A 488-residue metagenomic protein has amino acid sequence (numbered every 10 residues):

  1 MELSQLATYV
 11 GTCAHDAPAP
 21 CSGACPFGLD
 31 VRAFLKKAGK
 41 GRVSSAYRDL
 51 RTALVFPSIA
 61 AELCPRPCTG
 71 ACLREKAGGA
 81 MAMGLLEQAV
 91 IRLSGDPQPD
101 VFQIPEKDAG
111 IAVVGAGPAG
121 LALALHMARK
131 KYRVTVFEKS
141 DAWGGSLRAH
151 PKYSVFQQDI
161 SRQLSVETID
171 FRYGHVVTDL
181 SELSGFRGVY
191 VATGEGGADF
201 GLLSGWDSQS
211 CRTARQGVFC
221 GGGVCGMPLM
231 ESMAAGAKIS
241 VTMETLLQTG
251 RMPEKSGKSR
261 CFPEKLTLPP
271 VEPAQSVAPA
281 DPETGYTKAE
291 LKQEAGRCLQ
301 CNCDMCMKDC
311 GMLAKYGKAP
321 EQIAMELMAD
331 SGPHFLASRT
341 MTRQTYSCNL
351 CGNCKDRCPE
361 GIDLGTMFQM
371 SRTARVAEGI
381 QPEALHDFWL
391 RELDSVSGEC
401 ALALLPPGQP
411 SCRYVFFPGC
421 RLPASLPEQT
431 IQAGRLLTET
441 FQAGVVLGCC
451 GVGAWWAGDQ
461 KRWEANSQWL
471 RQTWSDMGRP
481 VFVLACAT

Functional and structural regions predicted by a protein language model:
M1-Q103, R162-Q163, E167, G188-S347: Ferredoxin-type iron-sulfur electron-transfer modules and their immediate structural context
R32-Y190, G317-T488: Iron-sulfur-cluster electron-transfer modules
